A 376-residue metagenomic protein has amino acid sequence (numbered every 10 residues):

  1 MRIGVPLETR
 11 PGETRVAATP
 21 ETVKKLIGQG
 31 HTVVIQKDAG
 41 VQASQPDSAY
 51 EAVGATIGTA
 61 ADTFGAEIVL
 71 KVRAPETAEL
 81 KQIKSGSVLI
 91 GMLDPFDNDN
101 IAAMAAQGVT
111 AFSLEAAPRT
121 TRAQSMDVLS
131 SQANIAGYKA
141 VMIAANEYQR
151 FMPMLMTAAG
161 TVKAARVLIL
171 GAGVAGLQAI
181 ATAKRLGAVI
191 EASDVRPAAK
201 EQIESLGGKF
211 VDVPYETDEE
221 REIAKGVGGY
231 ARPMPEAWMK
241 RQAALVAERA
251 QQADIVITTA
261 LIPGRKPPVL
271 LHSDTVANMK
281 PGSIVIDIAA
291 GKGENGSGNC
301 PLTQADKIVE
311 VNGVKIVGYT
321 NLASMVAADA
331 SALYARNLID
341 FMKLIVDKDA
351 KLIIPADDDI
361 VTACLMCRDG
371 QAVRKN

Functional and structural regions predicted by a protein language model:
R2, E8, P75-R166: Glycine/serine-rich phosphate-binding loop and adjoining beta1-alpha1 elements at the start of nucleotide-handling
R2-A103, Q107: An N-terminal-biased, well-structured beta-alpha scaffold segment characteristic of Rossmann-like dinucleotide-binding
P6-Q45, M154-R249: Glycine-rich phosphate/diphosphate-binding loop of Rossmann-like nucleotide-binding domains
V23, D47, L80, I101 (+4 more regions): Generic hydrophobic/aromatic pocket-lining and core-packing "Φ" positions
G54-F64, A74-P75, R221-V256, A260-T275 (+3 more regions): A structured beta-alpha segment of the ubiquitous adenosine-cofactor-binding alpha/beta core
S85-E115, I255-V317: ADP-ribose/adenylate-binding Rossmann-like module
E115, T121-A158, I284, A289-A290 (+1 more regions): Adenosine-phosphate binding glycine-rich loop
